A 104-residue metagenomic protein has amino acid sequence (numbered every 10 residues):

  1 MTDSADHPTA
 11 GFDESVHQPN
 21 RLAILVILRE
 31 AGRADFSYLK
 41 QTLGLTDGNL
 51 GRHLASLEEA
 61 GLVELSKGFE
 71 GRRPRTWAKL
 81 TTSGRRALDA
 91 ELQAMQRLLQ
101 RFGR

Functional and structural regions predicted by a protein language model:
M1-T9, V26, R85-R104: Amphipathic alpha-helical dimerization/coiled-coil segments that flank or bridge DNA-binding/regulatory modules
P8-N49, E70-G71, R75-K79: N-terminal helix-turn-helix DNA-binding core of bacterial DNA-binding proteins
S37-L39, G51, W77-A78, E91-M95 (+1 more regions): Surface-exposed beta-strand edges and their flanking turn/coil or helix-capping segments
L54-A55: Short, hydrophobic-biased segments on the C-terminal half of alpha helices that form "recognition helices"
G61: Glycine-centered, phosphate/nucleic-acid-interacting loop/turn motifs that mediate DNA/RNA or nucleotide
L65: Short beta-strand "wing" residues that participate in macromolecule-binding interfaces
L80-G84: Accessory beta->alpha helical hairpin/"wing" motif in late/C-terminal subdomains of nucleic-acid enzymes
